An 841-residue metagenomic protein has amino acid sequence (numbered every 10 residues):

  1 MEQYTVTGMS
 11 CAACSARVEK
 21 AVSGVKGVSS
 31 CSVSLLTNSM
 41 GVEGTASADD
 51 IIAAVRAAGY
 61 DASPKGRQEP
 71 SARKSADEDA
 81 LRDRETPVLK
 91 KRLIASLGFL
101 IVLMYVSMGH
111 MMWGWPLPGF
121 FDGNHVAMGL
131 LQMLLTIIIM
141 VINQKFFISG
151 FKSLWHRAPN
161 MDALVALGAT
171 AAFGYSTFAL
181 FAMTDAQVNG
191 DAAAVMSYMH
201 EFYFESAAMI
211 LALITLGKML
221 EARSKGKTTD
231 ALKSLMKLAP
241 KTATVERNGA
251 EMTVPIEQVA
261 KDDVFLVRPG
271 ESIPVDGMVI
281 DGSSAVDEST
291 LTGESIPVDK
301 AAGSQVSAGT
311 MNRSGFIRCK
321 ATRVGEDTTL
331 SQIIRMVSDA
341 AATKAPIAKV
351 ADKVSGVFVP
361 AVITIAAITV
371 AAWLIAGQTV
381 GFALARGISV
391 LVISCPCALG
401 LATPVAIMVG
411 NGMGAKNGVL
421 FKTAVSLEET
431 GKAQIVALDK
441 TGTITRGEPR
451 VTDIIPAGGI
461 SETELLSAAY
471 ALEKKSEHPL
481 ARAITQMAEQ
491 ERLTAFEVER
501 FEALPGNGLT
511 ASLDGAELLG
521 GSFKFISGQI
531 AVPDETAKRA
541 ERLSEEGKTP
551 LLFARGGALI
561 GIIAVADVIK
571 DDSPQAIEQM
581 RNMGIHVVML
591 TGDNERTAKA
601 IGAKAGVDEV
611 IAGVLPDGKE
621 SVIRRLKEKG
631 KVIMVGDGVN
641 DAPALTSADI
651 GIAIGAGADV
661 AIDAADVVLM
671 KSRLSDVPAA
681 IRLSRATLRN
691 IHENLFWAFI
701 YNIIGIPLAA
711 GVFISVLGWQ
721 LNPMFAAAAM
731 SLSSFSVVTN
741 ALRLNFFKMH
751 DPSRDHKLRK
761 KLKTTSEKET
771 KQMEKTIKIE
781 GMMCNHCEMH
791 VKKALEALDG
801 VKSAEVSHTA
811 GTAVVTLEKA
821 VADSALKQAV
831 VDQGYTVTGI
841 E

Functional and structural regions predicted by a protein language model:
M1-A127, S234, G249-E251, S331 (+2 more regions): Flexible metal-binding regulatory segments at protein termini and peripheral loops
A16, P269, A433, L513-G515 (+2 more regions): Conserved ATP-binding TGD loop and adjacent catalytic N/P-domain core of P-type ATPases
V25-D49, E201-F202, K233-D327, V425-A469 (+1 more regions): Conserved cytosolic catalytic loops of P-type ATPases
V88-T242, K353, G718-P723, A729: Transmembrane helix-loop-helix hairpins at the membrane interface
K91, T310, G431-E477, N507-V588 (+2 more regions): ATP-driven catalytic headpiece of P-type ATPases
M112-V126, W155, G174, M413 (+7 more regions): Membrane-embedded alpha-helical bundles of multi-pass transporters
M183-A186, A192-A194, M209-P269, K300 (+7 more regions): Juxtamembrane coupling segments of multi-pass membrane pumps/enzymes
L291, V350, A385, A398-L472 (+5 more regions): Conserved catalytic phosphorylation-site environment of P-type ATPases
